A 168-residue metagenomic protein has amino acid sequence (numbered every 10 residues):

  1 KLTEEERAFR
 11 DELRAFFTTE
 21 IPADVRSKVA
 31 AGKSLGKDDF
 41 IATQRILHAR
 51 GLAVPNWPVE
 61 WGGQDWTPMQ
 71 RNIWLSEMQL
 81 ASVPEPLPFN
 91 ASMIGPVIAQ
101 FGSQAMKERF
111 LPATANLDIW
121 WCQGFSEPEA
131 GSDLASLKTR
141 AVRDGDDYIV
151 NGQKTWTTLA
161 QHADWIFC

Functional and structural regions predicted by a protein language model:
K1-R10: Intrinsic disorder at enzyme termini
D24-L47: Short secondary-structure junction/hinge motifs that connect adjacent elements
K28-G36, V59-G63, I94-Q100, S126-E129: Conserved short loop/turn motifs at secondary-structure junctions
Q44, H48-D118, L159-W165: Internal helix-loop-helix
L117-F125, C168: A short, Trp-centered hydrophobic/proline-enriched beta-strand micro-motif
A130-D133, Y148: Hydrophobic, small-residue-rich alpha-helical packing segments that form membrane-like cores
T139-V142: A structural signal for short hydrophobic beta-strand segments in well-ordered beta-sheet cores
D146-D147, N151-C168: A short core secondary-structure module
